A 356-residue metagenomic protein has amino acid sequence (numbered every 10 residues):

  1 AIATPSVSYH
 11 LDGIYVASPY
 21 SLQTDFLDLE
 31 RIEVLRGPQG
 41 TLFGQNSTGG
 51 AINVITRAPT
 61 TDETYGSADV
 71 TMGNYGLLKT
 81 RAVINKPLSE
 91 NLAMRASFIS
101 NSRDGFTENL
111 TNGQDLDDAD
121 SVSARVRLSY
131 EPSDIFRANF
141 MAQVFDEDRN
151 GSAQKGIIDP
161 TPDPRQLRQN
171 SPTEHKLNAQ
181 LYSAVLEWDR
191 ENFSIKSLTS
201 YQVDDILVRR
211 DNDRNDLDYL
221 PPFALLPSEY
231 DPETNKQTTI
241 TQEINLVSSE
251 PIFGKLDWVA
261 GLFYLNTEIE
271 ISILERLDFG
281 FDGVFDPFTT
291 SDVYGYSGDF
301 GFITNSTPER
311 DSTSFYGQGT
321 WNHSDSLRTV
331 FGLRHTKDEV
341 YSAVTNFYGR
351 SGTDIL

Functional and structural regions predicted by a protein language model:
A1-I14: Extracytoplasmic beta-strand/coil segments of soluble accessory domains associated with Gram-negative outer-membrane
P5-S6, S18, L27-E30, T41-N109 (+6 more regions): Outer-membrane beta-barrel translocator/receptor signature
G13, M72, K86, L128-E131 (+5 more regions): Residue-level signature of outer-membrane beta-barrel architecture
Y65-V70, N109-Q114, L167-P172, P227-E233 (+3 more regions): Extracellular loop and loop/strand-boundary signature of outer-membrane beta-barrel proteins
A68-M72, A96-S102, F140-V144, T199-Y201 (+2 more regions): Transmembrane beta-barrel strands of outer-membrane/channel proteins
G73-G76, L116-D120, P132, P172-N178 (+4 more regions): Short sequence motifs at beta-strands and strand-loop junctions characteristic of Gram-negative outer-membrane
L110-D115, L262-L356: Signature of Gram-negative outer-membrane beta-barrel scaffolds
G113, D117-V259, L265-I269: Outer-membrane beta-barrel domain signature, strongest for Gram-negative TonB-dependent receptors and also present
